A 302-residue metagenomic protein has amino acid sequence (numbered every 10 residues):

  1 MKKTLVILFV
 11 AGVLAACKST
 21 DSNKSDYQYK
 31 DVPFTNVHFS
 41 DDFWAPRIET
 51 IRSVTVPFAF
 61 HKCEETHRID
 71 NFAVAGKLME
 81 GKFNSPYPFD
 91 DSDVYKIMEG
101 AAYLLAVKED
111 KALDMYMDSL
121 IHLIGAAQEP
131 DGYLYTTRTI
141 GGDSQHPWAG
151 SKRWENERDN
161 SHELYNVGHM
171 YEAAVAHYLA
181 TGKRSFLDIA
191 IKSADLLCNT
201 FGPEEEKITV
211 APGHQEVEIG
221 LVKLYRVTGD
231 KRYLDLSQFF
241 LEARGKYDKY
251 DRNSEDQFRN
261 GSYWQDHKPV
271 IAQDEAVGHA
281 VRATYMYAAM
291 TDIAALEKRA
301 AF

Functional and structural regions predicted by a protein language model:
K2-L8: Sec-dependent signal peptide recognition, specifically the positively charged N-region followed immediately by
L14-A16: C-terminal motif of bacterial Sec signal peptides marking the signal peptidase cleavage site
D21-F302: Glycan-recognition and catalytic cores of secretory/periplasmic carbohydrate-active enzymes
